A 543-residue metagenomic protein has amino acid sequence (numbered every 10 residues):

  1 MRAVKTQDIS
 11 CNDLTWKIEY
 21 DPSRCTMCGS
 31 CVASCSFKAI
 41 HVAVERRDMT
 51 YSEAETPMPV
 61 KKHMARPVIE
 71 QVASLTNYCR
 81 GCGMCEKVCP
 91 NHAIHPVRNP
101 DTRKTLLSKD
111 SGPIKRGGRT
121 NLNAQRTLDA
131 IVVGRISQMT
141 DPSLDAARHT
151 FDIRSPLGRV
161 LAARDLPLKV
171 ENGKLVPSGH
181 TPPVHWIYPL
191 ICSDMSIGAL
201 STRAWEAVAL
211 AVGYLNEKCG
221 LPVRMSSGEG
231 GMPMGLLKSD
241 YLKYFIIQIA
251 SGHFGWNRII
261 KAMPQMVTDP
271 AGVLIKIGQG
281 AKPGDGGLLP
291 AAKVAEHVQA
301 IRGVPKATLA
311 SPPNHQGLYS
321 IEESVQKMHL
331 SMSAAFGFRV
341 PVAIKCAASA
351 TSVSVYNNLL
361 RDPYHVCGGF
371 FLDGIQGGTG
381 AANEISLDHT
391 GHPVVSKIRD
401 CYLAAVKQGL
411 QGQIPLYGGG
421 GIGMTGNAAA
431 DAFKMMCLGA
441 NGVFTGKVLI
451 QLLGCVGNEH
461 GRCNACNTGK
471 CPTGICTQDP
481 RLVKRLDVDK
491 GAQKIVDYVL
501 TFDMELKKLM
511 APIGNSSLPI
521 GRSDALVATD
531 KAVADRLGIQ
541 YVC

Functional and structural regions predicted by a protein language model:
M1-K17, S23, K38-Q71, N77 (+3 more regions): Conserved, well-structured core domains of diverse proteins
T6-Q7, C11-K17, M27-A33, F37 (+5 more regions): Glycine-rich phosphate/ribose-binding loops and adjacent secondary-structure elements that form binding surfaces
A65, M84, R103-D129, I475-V499 (+1 more regions): Conserved N-terminal/central alpha/beta ligand/cofactor-binding core
I187-L190, L221-V223, Y241-F245, D269-V273 (+5 more regions): Short, well-ordered coil/turn segments that N-cap beta-strands
G213, M266, L360-P363, M436-C437 (+1 more regions): Non-catalytic positions within long, well-ordered alpha-helices that form the structural scaffold/packing of enzyme
G230-L237, K345-V353, P415-A429, N515-K531: A glycine-rich phosphate-binding loop feature that marks nucleotide/adenosyl-phosphate handling sites
D269, L274-K276, K282-P305, G439 (+2 more regions): Mobile "lid/hinge" segments at catalytic clefts and subdomain interfaces of large enzymes
A334-A335, A440, T468, T473 (+2 more regions): Catalytic or ion-coupling anion/metal-binding cores of large enzyme and transporter domains
